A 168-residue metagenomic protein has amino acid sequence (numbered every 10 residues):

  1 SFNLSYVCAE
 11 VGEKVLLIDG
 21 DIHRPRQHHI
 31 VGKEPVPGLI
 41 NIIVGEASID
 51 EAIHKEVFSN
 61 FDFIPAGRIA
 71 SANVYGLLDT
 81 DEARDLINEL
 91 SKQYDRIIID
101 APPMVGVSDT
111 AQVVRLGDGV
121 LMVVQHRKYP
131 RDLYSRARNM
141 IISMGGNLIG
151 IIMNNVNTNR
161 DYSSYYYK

Functional and structural regions predicted by a protein language model:
S1-K168: P-loop NTP-binding module
